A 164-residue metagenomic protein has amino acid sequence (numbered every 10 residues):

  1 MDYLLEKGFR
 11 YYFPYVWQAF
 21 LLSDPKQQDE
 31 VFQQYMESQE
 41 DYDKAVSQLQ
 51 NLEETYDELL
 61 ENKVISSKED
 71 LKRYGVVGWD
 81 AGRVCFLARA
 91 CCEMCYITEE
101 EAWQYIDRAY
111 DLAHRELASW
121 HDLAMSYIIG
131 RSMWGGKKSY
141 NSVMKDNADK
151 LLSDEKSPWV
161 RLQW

Functional and structural regions predicted by a protein language model:
M1-C92, Y96-E99, W103, R108-W164: Polar/charged low-complexity regulatory segments
